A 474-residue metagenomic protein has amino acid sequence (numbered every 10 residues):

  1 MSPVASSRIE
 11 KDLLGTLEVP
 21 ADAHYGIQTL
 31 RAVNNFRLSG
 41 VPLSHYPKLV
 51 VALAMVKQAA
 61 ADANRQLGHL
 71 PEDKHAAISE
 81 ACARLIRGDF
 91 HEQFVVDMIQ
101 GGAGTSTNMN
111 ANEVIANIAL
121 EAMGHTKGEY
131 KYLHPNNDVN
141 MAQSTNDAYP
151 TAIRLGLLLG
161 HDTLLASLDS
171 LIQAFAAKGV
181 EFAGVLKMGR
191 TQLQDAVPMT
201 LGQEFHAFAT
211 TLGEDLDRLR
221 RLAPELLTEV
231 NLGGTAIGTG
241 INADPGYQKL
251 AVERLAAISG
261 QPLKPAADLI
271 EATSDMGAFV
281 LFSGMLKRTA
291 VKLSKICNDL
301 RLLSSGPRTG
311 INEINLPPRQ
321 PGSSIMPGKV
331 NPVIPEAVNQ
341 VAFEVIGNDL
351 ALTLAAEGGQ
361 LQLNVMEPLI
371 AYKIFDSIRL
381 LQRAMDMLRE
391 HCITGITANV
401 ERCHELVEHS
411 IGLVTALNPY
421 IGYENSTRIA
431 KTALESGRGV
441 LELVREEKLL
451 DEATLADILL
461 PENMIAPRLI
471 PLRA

Functional and structural regions predicted by a protein language model:
M1-A474: Conserved, well-structured ligand/cofactor-binding cores
